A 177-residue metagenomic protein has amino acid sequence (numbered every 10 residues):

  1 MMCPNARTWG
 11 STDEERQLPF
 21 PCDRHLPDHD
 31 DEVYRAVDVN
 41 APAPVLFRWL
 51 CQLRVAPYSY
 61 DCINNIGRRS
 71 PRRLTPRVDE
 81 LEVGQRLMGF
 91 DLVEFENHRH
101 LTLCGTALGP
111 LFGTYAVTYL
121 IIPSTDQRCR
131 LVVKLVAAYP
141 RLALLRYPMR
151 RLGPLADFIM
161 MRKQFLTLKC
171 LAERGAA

Functional and structural regions predicted by a protein language model:
M1-R77, A177: Hydrophobic ligand-binding cavity/cleft-lining segments
C3-A6, D13-Q17, Q85, C104 (+2 more regions): Glycine-rich, low-complexity intrinsically disordered segments
E15-R16, L108-C170: Beta-strand/loop substructures that line and gate deep hydrophobic ligand-binding cavities in soluble
D30-D38, H100, A116, R128-R130: Intrinsic-disorder/low-complexity, polar/charged segments enriched in Ser/Thr/Lys/Arg/Asp/Glu/Gln
E32-Y34, R86-M88, F112-T118: Short, surface-exposed coil-to-beta transition loops
N40-P44, V93-H98, L120-R130, C170-A176: A short, structured loop/turn motif at beta-sheet edges
R68-L74, V83-Q85, F90-T102: Mid-length scaffold segments of soluble, non-membrane domains
R77-D79, T102-G109: Short beta-strand segments that buttress and anchor functional surface loops
